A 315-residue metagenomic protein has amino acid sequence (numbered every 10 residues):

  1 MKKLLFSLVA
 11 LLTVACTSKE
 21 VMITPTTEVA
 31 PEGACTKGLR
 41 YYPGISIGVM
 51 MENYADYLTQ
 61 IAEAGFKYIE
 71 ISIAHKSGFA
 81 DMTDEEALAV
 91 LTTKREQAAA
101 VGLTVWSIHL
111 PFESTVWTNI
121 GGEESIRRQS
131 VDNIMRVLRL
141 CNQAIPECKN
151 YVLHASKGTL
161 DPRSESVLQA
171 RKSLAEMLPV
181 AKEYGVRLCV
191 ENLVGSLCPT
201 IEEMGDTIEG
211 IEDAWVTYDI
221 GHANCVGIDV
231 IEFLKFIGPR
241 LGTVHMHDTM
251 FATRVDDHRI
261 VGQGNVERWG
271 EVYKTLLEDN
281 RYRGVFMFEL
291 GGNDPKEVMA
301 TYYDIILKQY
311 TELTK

Functional and structural regions predicted by a protein language model:
M1-L4: Positively charged n-region of N-terminal signal peptides that target proteins for export
V9-A15: Hydrophobic h-region of N-terminal signal peptides that target proteins for export in Gram-negative bacteria
C16-P43, M51-A62, M135, R139 (+2 more regions): Histidine-acidic metal/acid-base catalytic patches
T17-N142, D213, Q309-K315: N-terminal pre-domain/capping segments
Y41-I47, I69-I71, V105-L110, K149-L153 (+4 more regions): Hydrophobic faces of well-ordered beta-strands that scaffold small-molecule active sites in alpha/beta enzyme cores
S46-M50, S72-A74, L110-E113, S156-G158 (+4 more regions): Active-site beta-loop-alpha junctions enriched in small/polar residues
A80-E85, T118-I126, P162-V167, I228-D229 (+2 more regions): Short, solvent-exposed loop/turn segments at secondary-structure boundaries
A99-A100, S114-W215, G270: Active-site acidic/histidine proton-transfer and metal-coordination neighborhood in alpha/beta enzyme cores
